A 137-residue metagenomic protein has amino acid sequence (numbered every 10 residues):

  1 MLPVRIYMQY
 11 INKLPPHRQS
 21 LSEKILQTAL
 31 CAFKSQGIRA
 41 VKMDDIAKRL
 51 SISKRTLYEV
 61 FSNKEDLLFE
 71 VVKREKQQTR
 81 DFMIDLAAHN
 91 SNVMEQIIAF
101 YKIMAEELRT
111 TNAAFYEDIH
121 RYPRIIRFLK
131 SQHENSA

Functional and structural regions predicted by a protein language model:
M1-Q36, A40-R49, D66-F69: Basic, helix-initiating cap at the start of DNA-binding domains
S51-F61: Short hydrophobic/aromatic patch on the recognition helix
N63-D66, N92: Residue-level recognition of oxygen-bearing side chains
L67-E75, F82: Alpha-helical DNA-contacting segments of helix-turn-helix folds
E70, I84-T110: Hydrophobic alpha-helical connector segments
A105-A137: Short secondary-structure transition hinges
